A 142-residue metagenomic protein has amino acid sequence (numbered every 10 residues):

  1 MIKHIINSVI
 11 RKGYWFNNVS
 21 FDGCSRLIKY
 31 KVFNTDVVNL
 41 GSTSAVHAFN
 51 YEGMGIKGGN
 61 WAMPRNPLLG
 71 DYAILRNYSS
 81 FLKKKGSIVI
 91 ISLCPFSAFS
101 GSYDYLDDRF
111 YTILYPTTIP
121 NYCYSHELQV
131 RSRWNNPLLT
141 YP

Functional and structural regions predicted by a protein language model:
M1-D36: N-terminal secretory targeting modules
N39, S44-R131: Membrane-embedded segments
P137-P142: Serine-dependent acyl-ester chemistry module
